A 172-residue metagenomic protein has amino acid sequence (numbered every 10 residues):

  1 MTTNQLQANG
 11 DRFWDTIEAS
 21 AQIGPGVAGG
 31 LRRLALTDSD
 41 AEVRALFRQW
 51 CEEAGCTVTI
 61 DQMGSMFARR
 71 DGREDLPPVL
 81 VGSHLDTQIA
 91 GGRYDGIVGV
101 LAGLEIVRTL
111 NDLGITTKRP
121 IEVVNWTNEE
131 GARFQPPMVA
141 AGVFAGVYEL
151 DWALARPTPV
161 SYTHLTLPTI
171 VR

Functional and structural regions predicted by a protein language model:
Q7-G91: Acidic/His- and Gly-rich active-site-bordering loop/insert found across diverse amide/peptide-bond hydrolases
I17-E18, R44, R48, V100-R108 (+1 more regions): Predominant activation on well-ordered alpha-helical scaffold segments within soluble catalytic domains
V81, R93-T127: Alpha-helical metal-binding/catalytic segments enriched in His/Glu/Asp
L85-T87, V124-A132: Acidic, glycine-rich active-site loops and adjacent beta-strand->loop/helix elements that engage anionic groups
G92-Y94, A132-V139: Short acidic, glycine/serine/threonine-rich loops at helix termini
A141-V160: A glycine-rich helix N-cap at a beta->alpha junction
T163-T169: Conserved small/polar residues in nucleotide/adenosyl-binding loops
